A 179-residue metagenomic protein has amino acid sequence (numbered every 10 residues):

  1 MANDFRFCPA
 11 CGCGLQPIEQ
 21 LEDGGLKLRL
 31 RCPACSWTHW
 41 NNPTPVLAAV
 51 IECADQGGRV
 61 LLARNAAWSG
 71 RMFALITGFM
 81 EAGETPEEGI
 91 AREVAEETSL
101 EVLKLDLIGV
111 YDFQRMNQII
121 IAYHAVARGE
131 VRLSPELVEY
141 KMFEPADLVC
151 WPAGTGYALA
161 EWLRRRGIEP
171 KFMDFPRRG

Functional and structural regions predicted by a protein language model:
M1-C8, A49, W162-R166, R177-G179: A broadly conserved sequence feature marking short terminus-proximal activation segments in nucleic acid-centric
A2-A49: Acidic, metal-coordinating catalytic segment for phosphate/diphosphate chemistry, firing primarily on the Nudix
Q16-E19, E101-G109: A short coil-to-beta-strand element that immediately follows conserved catalytic motifs
G24-L26, S69, Q114-Q118: Short acidic/glycine-enriched loop/turn segments that link adjacent beta-strands
N42, C53-E96: Conserved Nudix-box catalytic region and its N-terminal flanking loop in Nudix hydrolases and closely related
I51-E52, L62, A125, M142: Conserved hydrophobic "DFG−1" position in protein kinase catalytic cores
G109-R132, V138, P145, W162-L163: Active-site-adjacent beta-strand/loop module that shapes the phosphate/pyrophosphate-binding cleft
G129, M142-G179: Long C-terminal interaction/binding lobes of large macromolecular proteins
